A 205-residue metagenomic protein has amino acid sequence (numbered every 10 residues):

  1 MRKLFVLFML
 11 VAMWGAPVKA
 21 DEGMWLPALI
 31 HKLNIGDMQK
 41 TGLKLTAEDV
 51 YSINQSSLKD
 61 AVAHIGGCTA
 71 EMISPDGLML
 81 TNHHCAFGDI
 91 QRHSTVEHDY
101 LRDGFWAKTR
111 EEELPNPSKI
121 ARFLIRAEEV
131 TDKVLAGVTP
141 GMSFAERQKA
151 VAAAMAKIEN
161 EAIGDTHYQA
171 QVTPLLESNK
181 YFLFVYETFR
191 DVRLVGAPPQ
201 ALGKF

Functional and structural regions predicted by a protein language model:
L4, F8, G15-F205: Terminal presequence/propeptide segments associated with secretion/organelle targeting and zymogen/polyprotein
